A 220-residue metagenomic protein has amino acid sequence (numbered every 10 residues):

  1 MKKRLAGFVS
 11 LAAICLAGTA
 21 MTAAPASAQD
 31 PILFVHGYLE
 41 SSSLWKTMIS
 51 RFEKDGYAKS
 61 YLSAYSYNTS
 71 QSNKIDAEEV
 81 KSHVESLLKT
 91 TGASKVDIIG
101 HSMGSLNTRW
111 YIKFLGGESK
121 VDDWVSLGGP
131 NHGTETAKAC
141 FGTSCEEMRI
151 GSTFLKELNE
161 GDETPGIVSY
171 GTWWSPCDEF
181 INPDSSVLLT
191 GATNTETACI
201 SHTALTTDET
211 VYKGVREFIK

Functional and structural regions predicted by a protein language model:
M1-L11: Bacterial N-terminal signal peptides that target proteins for export
C15-L16, E157: Alpha-helical transmembrane segments
L16-P25: C-terminal segment of classical bacterial N-terminal signal peptides
S27-H36, G56-K59, Y65, S70-G161 (+1 more regions): Serine-dependent carboxylesterase/thioesterase catalytic core of lipase-like alpha/beta-hydrolase/SGNH enzymes
S42-T47: The serine-hydrolase catalytic nucleophile loop
M48-Y57: A short, Lys/Arg-enriched amphipathic alpha-helix followed by its capping loop at the start of a domain
E147-M148, L155, E163-K220: C-terminal catalytic-base region of ester-bond hydrolases, centering on the histidine of the charge-relay
